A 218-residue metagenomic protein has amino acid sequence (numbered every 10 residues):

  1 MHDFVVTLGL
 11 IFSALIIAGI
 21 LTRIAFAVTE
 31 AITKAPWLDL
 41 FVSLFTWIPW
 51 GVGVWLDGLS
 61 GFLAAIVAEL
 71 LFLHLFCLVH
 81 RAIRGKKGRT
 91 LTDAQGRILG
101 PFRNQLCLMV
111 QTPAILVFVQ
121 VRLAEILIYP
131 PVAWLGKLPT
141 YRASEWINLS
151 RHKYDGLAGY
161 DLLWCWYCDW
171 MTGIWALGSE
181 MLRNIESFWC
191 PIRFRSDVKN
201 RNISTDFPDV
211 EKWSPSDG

Functional and structural regions predicted by a protein language model:
M1-D93: N-terminal alpha-helical membrane-insertion module
V28, I32, P131-R142: Membrane-interface elements of multi-pass transporters and channels
V54-L56, V119-Y129, W170-S179: Alpha-helical transmembrane segments and their membrane-interface junctions in multi-pass membrane proteins
K86-G100, L135-Y154: Juxtamembrane inter-helical linkers in multi-pass membrane proteins
L99-V117, Y154-M171: Loop-to-transmembrane boundary segments
N104-L138: A transmembrane-helix-recognition feature enriched in membrane-embedded lipid enzymes and envelope glyco-/phospholipid
R142-G218: Cys/His-clustered metal-coordination modules, chiefly Zn-binding fingers
